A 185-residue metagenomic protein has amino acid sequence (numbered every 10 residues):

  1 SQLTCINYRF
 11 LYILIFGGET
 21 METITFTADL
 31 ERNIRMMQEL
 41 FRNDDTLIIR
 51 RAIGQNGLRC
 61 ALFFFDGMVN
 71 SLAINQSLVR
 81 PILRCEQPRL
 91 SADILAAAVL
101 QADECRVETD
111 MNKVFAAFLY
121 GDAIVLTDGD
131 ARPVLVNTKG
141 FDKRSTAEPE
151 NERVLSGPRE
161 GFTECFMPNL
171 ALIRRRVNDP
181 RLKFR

Functional and structural regions predicted by a protein language model:
S1-R185: Membrane-embedded alpha-helical signal segments
